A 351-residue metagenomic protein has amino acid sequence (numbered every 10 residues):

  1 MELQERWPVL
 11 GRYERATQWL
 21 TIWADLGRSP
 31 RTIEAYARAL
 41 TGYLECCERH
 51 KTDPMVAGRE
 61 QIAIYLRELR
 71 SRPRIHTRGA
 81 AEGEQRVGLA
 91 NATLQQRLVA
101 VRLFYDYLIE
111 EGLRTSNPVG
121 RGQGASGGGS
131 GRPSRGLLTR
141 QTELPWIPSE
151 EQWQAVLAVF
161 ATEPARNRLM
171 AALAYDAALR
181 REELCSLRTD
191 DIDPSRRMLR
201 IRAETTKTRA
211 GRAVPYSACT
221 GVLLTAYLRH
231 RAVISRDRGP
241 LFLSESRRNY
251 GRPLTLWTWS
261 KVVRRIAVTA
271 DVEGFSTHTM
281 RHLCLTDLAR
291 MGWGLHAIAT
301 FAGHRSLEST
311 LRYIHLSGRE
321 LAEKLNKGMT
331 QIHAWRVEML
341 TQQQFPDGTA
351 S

Functional and structural regions predicted by a protein language model:
M1, G328-S351: C-terminal secondary-structure termini that scaffold catalytic or DNA-interacting sites
T17-R31, T41-L137, V159: N-terminal core-binding DNA-recognition domain of tyrosine recombinases/integrases
E111-T115, A174-R196, H296: Short, charged phosphate-coordinating catalytic segments
E150-R181, A210: Basic, Lys/Arg- and aromatic-enriched nucleic-acid-binding interface segment
R181-E182, S186-L223, R229: Conserved tyrosine-mediated DNA breakage-rejoining catalytic core shared by Y-recombinases
T205, A302-K327: Catalytic-site neighborhood detector that most strongly recognizes the C-terminal catalytic loop/helix of tyrosine
A218-V272: Active-site/catalytic core of tyrosine-dependent DNA strand-transfer enzymes
S260-T300, R319: Short, basic (Lys/Arg/His-rich) helix/loop patches that form interaction surfaces in the mid-to-C-terminal regions
